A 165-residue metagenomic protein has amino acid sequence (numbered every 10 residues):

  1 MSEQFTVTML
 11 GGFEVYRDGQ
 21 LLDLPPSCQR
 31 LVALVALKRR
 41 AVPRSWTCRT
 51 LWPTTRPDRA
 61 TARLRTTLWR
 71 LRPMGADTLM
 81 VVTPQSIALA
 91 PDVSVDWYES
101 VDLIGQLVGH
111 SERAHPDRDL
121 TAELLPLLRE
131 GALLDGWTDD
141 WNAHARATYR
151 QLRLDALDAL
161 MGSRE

Functional and structural regions predicted by a protein language model:
M1-Q29, T78-A88, V93, G131: Short boundary/linker motifs that mark transitions into or out of structured domains
Q20-L51, W69-L71: Short amphipathic alpha-helical recognition elements used for nucleic-acid or partner binding across transcription
L22-P25, A33-L37, W52-R63, P84-E165: Intrinsically disordered, charged and Pro/Gly-enriched terminal/linker segments that flank large helical-solenoid
R39-R40, G75-T78, S163-E165: Short glycine/proline-enriched coil/turn segments at helix->beta-strand junctions
P43, T55-R56, T78-M80: Secondary-structure boundary/capping signal
R65-L68, R72-A76: C-terminal flanking helix
